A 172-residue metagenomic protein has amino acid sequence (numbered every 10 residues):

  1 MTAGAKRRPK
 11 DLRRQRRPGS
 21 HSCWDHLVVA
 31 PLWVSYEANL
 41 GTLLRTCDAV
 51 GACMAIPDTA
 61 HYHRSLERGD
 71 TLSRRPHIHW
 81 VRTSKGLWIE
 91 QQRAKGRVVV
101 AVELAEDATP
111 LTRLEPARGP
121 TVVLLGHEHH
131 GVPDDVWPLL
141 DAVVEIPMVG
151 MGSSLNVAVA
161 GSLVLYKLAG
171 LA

Functional and structural regions predicted by a protein language model:
T2-A105, A169: RNA substrate-binding interface of SAM-dependent RNA methyltransferases
L40-G41, L66-E67, P110-T112, P133-V136 (+1 more regions): Short glycine-/acidic-enriched loop or helix-start segments at secondary-structure transitions that form or flank
L43-R45, G69-L72, L114-A117, W137-L140 (+1 more regions): Short, glycine/charged-enriched secondary-structure capping and boundary segments
T59-H61, E128-H129, M148-G152: Short, acidic/turn-prone active-site loops that include or flank metal/cofactor- and phosphate-binding residues
R82-L87, E103-R113, P147-V159: A broadly tuned preference for mixed-charge, low-complexity surface segments
A105-P147: Active-site/ligand-binding-proximal alpha/beta "capping" segment
D134-A172: Structured adenosyl-cofactor binding patch, chiefly the S-adenosyl-L-methionine
